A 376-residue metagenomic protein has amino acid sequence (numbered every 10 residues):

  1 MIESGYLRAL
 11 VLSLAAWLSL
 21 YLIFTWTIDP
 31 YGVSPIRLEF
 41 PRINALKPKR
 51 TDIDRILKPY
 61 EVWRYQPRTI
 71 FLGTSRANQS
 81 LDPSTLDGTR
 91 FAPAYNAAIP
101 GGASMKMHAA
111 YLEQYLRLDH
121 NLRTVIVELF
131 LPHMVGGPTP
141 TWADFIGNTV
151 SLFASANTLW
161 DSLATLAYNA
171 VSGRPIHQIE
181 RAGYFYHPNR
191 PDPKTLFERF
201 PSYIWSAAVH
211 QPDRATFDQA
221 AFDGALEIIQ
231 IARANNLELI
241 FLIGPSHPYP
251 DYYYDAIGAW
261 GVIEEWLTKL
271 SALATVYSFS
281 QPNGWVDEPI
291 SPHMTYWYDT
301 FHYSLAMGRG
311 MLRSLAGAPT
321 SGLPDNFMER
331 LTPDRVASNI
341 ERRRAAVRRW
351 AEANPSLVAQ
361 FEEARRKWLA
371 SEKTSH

Functional and structural regions predicted by a protein language model:
R8-D29: Hydrophobic membrane-insertion alpha-helices, especially the h-region of bacterial N-terminal signal peptides
I28-I53: Alpha-helical transmembrane signal-anchor/signal-peptide segments
N44-F71: Short extracytoplasmic
Q66-A156: Membrane-embedded segments
K106-L112, D218-L226, I257-L270: Well-ordered, non-membrane alpha-helical segments in soluble/globular domains
T124-L131, P138-N235, N326-H376: Secreted/periplasmic serine-hydrolase-like ester/acetyl group-modifying domain
I231-D255: Active-site segments of SGNH/GDSL-like serine hydrolases that catalyze O-acetyl group transfer/hydrolysis on lipids
G261-L369: C-terminal regions of proteins
